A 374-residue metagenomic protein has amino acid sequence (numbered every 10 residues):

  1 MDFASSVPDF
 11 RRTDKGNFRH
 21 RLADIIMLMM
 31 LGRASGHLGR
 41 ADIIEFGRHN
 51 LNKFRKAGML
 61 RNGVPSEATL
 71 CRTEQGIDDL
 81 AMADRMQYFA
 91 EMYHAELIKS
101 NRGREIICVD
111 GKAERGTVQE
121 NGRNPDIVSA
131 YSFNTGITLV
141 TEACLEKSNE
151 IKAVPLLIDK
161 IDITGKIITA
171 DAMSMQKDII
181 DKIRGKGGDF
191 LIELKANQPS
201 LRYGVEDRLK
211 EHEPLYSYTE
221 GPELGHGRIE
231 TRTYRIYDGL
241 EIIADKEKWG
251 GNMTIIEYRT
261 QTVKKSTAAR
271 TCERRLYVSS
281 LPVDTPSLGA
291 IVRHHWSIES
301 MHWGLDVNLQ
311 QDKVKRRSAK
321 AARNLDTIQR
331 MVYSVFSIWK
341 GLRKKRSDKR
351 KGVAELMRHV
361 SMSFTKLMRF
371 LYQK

Functional and structural regions predicted by a protein language model:
M1, V278, P282-R316: Short amphipathic alpha-helical "interface-anchor" segments enriched in bulky aromatics
M1-C108, T117, S129-T141, P155 (+2 more regions): Dynamic "connector" segments at or just before major functional cores
S5, N52, G185, A269-E273 (+2 more regions): Short acidic (Asp/Glu) and glycine-rich catalytic loops that position anionic groups and cofactors
D14-D24, T267-A268, R316-L325: Structural motif
L28, I43, S66, D110 (+7 more regions): Mobile genetic element proteins and their domesticated derivatives, centered on retroelements and DNA transposons
Y93-G188, K195: Polybasic low-complexity intrinsically disordered regions
K195-H294: An anionic, glycine-rich sequence signature occurring as long contiguous blocks
L305-D312, A321-T327, K345-L356: Small/polar glycine-rich anion-binding or flexible loop at a beta-alpha turn
